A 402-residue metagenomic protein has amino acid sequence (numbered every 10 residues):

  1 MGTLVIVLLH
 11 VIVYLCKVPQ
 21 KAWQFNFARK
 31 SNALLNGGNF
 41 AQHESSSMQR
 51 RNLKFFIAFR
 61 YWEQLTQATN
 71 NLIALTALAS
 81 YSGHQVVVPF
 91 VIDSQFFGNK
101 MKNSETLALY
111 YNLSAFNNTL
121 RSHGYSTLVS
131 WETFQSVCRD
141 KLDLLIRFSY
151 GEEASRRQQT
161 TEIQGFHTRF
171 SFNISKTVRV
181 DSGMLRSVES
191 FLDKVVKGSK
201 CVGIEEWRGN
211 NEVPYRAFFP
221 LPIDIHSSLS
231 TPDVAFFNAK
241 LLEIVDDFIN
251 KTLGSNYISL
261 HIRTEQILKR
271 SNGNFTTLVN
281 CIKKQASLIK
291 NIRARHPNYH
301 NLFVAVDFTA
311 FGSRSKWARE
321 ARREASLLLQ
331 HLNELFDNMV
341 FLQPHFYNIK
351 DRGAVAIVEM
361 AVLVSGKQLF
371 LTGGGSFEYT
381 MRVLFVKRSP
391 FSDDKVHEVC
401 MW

Functional and structural regions predicted by a protein language model:
M1-R29: N-terminal signal-anchor transmembrane helix specifying type II single-pass membrane topology of secretory-pathway
W23-V279, A286, I292, H300 (+1 more regions): Secretory-pathway glycan-assembly enzymes, especially type II membrane glycosyltransferases that use nucleotide-sugar
I73, A356-M401: A donor-sugar binding/catalytic signature common to diverse glycosyltransferases and related nucleotide-sugar
P89-F90, N338-N348, F391-W402: A generic structural motif
Q95-F97, I267-K269, F311-S313, E378-Y379 (+1 more regions): Eukaryotic short linear interaction motifs
K100-A115, R314-F336, T380-F385: Short, aromatic/basic amphipathic alpha-helical patches
F308-T309, Q368: Extended C-terminal subregions enriched in glycine
Q330-G366: Donor nucleotide-activated moiety binding/catalytic core segment of transferases that use nucleotide-activated donors
